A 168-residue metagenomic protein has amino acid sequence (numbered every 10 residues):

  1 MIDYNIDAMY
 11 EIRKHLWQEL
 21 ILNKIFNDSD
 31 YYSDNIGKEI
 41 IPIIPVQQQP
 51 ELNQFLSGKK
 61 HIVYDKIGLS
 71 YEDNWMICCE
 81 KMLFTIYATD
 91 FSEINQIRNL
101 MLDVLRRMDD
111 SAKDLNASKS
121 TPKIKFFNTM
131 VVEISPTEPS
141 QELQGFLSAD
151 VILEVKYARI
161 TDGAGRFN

Functional and structural regions predicted by a protein language model:
M1-S70: Small/polar-rich, solvent-exposed N-terminal microdomains that initiate assembly or binding
L16, I97-V104: Short amphipathic alpha-helices in soluble, non-transmembrane regions that often serve as interface/regulatory elements
Q49-E51, I67-L69, T89-F91, K156-I160: Generic structural motif
Y71-I77, Q141-F146: Short, solvent-exposed beta-strand/turn "edge" segments of beta-rich domains on protein surfaces
D73, E93, I160-A164: Intrinsically disordered, low-complexity acidic/polar segments
M76-N95, L147-Y157: Oligomerization/assembly interface segments of phage tail-like spikes and tubes
C79-K81, L100-L102, G165-N168: Short intrinsically disordered coil segments
L105-D162, N168: Acidic-leaning, charged glycine-interspersed low-complexity segments
